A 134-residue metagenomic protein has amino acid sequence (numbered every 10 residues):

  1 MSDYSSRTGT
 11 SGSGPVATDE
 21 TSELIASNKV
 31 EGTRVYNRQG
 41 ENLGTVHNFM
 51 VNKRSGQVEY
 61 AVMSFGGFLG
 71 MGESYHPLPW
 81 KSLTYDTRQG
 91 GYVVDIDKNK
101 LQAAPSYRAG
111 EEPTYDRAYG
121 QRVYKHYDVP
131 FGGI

Functional and structural regions predicted by a protein language model:
M1-I134: Peripheral interaction segments used for macromolecular assembly
